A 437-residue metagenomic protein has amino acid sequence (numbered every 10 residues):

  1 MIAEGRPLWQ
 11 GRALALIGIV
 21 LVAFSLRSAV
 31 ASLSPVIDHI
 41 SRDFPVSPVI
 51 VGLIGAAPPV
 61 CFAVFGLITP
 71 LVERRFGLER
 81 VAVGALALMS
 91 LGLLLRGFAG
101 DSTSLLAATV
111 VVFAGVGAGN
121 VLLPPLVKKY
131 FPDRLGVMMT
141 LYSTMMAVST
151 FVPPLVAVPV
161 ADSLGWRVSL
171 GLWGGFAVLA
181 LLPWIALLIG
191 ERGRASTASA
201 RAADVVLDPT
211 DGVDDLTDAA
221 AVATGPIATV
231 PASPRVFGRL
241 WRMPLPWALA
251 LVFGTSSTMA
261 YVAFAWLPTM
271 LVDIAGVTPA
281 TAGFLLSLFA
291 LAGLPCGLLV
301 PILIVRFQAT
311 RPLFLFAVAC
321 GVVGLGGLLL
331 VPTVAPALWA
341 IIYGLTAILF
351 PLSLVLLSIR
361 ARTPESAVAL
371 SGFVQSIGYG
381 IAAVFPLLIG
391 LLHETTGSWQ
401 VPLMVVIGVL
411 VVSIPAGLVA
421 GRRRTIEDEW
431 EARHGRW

Functional and structural regions predicted by a protein language model:
S34, P244-S287, L294-P295: Extracytoplasmic gate region of multi-pass secondary transporters
P45, G77, F98-T103, P132 (+3 more regions): Helix-breaking motifs and short loop linkers at transmembrane-helix boundaries and internal kinks in secondary membrane
V64-T103: Conserved MFS/SLC helix-loop-helix module at the cytosolic interface between two early adjacent transmembrane helices
F65-G77, C296-A309: Helix-to-loop junctions at the C-terminal end of transmembrane segments in multipass secondary transporters
T109-M146: Cytoplasmic helix-loop-helix junction between adjacent transmembrane helices in 12-TM secondary transporters
D133, L141-G193: Helix-loop-helix hairpin linking two adjacent transmembrane segments in secondary transporters
T310-S353: C-terminal transmembrane helical hairpin of 12-TM major facilitator-type secondary transporters
A361-S398, V406: A late C-terminal transmembrane helix in Major Facilitator Superfamily
